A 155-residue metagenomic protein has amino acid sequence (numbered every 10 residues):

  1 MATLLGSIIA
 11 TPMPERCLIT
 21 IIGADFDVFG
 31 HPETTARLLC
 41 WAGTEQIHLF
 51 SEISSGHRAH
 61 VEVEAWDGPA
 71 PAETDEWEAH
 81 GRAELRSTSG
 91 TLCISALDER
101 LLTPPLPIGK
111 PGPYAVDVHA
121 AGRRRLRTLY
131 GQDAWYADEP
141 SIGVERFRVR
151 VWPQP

Functional and structural regions predicted by a protein language model:
M1-E76, R124-P155: Primarily secretory-pathway and cell-envelope proteins
E73-K110: Extended, solvent-exposed segments with strong compositional bias
P104, G112-Y114, V118, E145-V149: Generic beta-strand structural signal
K110-R124, G131: Internal, hydrophobic beta-strand segments that form the core of beta-sheet-rich folds
